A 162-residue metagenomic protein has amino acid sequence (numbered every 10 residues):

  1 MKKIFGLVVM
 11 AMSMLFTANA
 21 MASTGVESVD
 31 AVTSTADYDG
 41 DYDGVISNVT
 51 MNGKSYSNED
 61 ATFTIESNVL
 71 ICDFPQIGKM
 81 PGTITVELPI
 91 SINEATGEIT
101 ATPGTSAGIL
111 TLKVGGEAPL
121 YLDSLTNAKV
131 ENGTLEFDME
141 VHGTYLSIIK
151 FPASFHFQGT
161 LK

Functional and structural regions predicted by a protein language model:
M1-S28: Bacterial Sec-dependent N-terminal signal peptides
K3, M14, A36, A61 (+4 more regions): Short non-domain terminal segments
M12, N19-S23, V32, D37 (+3 more regions): Intrinsic disorder/low-complexity segments
S23-S34, D41, T85-G97, T134-K162: Edge beta-strand at a domain terminus
D30-K54: Order/disorder boundary and secretion-linked terminal/linker segments
V45-T126, V130: Predominantly extracellular/secreted and cell-surface proteins with exposed, flexible low-complexity segments
